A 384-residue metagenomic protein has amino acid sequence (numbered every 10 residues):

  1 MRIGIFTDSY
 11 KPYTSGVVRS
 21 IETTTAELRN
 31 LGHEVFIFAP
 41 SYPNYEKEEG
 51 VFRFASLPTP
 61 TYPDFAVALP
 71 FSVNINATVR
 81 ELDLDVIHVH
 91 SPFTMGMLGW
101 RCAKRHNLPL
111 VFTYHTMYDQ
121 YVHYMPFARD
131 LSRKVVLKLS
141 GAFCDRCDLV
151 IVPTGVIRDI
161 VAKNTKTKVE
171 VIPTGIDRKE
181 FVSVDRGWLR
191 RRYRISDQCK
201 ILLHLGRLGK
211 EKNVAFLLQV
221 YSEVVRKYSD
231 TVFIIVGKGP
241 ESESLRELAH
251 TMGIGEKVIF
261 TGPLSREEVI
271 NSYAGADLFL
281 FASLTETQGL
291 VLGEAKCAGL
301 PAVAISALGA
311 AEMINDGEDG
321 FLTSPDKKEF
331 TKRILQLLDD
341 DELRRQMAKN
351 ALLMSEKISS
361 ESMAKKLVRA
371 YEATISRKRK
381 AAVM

Functional and structural regions predicted by a protein language model:
M1-A55, S362-V368, E372, A382-V383: N-terminal subdomain of nucleotide-sugar transferases
F52-A55, R133, L137-R186, T261: Donor nucleotide-sugar binding/catalytic pocket of nucleotide-sugar-dependent glycosyltransferases
V79, C144, T261-L264, N271-A276: Short alpha-helical donor nucleotide-sugar binding micro-motif in glycosyltransferases
I195-Y221: Conserved donor-binding/catalytic core segment of Leloir-type glycosyltransferases
E243-L264: Nucleotide-activated donor-binding/catalytic signature segment of Leloir-type glycosyltransferases, i.e., the conserved
L284: Aromatic "clamp/platform" in nucleotide-sugar-dependent glycosyltransferases that forms part of the donor/acceptor
P301-A304: Short hydrophobic beta-strand element within catalytic cores of glycosyltransferases and related nucleotide-activated
D316-G317, F321-K327, Q336-E342: Conserved acidic donor-binding segment of nucleotide-sugar-dependent glycosyltransferases
